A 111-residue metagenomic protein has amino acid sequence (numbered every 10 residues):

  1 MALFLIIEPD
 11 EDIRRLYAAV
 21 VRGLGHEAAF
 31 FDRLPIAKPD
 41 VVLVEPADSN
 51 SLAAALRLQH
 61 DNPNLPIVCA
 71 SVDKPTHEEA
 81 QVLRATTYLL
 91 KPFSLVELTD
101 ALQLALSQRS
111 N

Functional and structural regions predicted by a protein language model:
L5, P66-V68: Conserved hydrophobic packing residues within short motifs/helices of P-loop NTPase cores of ABC-family ATPases
I6-A29: Two-component/phosphorelay signaling modules centered on CheY-like receiver
A19-G23, R57, E79: Alpha-helical interaction/dimerization surfaces of two-component signaling modules
L24, P63, L83-R84: Short, structured coil segments at secondary-structure junctions
P35-N62, D73-K74: Conserved phosphotransfer microenvironments
C69-L89: Alpha4 helix (beta4-alpha4-beta5 surface) of REC/receiver domains from two-component response regulators
F93-Q103: C-terminal output helix
Q103-N111: The C-terminal output helix
